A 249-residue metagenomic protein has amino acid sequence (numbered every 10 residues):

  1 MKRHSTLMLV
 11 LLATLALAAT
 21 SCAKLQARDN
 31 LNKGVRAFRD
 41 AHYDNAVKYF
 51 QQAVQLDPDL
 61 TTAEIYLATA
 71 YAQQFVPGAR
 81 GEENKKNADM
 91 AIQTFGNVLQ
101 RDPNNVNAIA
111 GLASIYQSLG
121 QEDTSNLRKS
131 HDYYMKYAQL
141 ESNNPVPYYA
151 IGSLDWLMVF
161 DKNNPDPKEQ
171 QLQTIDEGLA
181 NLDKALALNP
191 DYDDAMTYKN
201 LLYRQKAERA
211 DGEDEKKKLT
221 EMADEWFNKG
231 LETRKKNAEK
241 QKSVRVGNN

Functional and structural regions predicted by a protein language model:
A23-L25: Bacterial signal peptide processing site
R28-Q52, L56, V76-G81: Alpha-helical segment of the N-proximal tetratricopeptide repeat
D44, A72-G96, I115-D132, S153-N181 (+1 more regions): Short coil/linker segments at helix-helix boundaries
Q52-A53, N97-V98, K136-Y137, A185 (+1 more regions): Canonical positions in the second alpha-helix
